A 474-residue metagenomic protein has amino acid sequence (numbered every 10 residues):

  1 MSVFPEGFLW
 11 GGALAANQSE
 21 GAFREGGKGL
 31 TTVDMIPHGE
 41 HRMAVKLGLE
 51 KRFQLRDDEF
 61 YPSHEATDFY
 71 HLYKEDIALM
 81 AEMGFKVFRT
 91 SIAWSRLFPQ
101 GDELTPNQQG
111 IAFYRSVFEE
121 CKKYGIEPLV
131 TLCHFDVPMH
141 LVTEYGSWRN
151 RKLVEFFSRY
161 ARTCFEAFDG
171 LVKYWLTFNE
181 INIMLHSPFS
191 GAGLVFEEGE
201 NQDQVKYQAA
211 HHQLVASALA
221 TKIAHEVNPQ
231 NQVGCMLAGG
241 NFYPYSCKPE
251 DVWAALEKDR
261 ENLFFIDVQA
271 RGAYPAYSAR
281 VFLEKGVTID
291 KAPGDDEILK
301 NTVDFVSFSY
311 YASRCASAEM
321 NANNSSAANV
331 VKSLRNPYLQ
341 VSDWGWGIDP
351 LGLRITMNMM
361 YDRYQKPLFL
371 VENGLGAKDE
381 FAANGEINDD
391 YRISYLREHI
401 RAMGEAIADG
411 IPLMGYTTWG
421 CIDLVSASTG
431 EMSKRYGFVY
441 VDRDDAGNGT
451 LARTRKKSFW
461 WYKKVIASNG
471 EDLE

Functional and structural regions predicted by a protein language model:
M1-D57, A81, Q100-D102, I111-E474: Active-site region of glycoside hydrolase catalytic domains
D58-H71, R149-R151: Active-site mouth loops of central-metabolism enzymes
E65-A78, P99, G110: Internal amphipathic alpha-helical repeat/solenoid segments
L72-A93, N301-V306: Catalytic domains of carbohydrate-active enzymes, especially glycoside hydrolases
K86, S95-L97, F135-V137: A short acidic, glycine/proline-enriched capping/turn motif at secondary-structure boundaries, especially helix N-cap
I92-P106: Glycine-rich, proline-tolerant flexible connector loops at the mouths of alpha/beta enzymes
